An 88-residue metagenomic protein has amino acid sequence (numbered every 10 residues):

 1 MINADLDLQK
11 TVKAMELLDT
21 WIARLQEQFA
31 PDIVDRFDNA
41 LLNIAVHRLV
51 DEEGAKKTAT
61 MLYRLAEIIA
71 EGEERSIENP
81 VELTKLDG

Functional and structural regions predicted by a protein language model:
M1-G88: Solvent-exposed interaction surfaces and binding hotspots enriched for charged
